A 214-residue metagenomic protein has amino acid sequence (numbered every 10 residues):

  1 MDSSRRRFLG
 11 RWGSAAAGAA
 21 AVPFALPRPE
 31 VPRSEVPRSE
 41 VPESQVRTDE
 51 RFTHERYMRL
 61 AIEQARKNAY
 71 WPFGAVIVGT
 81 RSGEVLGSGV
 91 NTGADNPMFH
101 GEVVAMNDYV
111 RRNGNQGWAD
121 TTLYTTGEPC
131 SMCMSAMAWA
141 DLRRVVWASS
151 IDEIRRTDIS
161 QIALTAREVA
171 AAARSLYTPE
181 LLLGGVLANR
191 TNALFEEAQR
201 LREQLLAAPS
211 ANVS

Functional and structural regions predicted by a protein language model:
D2-F24, P37-N68, A136-S214: Zinc-dependent deaminase
L26-R33: Signal peptide processing junction and immediate N-terminal pro/mature segment of secreted/exported proteins
G74-G79: Short beta-strand scaffold segments in enzyme catalytic cores
T80-L86: Short, glycine-anchored, charge-dense loop/turn motifs used at functional sites
G87-G93: Short beta->alpha transition motifs characteristic of CBS
A94-N107: A short, polar/charged loop-to-alpha-helix boundary motif
Q116-G127: Immediate flanking context of iron-sulfur cluster ligation sites
T126-A140: Local cysteine-cluster metal-coordination motifs and their immediate loop/turn environment, predominantly Fe-S cluster
